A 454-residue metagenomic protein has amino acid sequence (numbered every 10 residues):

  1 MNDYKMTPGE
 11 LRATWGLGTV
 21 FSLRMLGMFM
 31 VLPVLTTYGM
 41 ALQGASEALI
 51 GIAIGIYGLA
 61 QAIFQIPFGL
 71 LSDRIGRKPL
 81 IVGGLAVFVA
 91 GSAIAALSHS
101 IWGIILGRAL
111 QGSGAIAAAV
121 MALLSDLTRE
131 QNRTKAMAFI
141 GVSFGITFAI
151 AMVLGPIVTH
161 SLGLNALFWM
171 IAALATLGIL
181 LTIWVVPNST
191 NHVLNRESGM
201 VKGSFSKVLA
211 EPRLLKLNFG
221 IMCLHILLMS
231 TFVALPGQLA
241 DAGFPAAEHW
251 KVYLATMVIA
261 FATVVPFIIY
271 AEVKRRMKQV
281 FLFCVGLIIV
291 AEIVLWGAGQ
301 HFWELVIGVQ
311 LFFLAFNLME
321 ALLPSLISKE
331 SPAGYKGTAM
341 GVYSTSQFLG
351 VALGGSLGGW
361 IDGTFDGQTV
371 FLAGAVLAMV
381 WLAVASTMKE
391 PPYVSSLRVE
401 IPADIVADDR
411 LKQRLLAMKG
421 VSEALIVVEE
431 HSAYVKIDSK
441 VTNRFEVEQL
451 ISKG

Functional and structural regions predicted by a protein language model:
N2-E10, P187-N218: Juxtamembrane intracellular "pre-TM" segments in multi-pass secondary transporters
G44, G76, L97-S100, A298-Q300: Helix-breaking motifs and short loop linkers at transmembrane-helix boundaries and internal kinks in secondary membrane
I63-H99: Conserved MFS/SLC helix-loop-helix module at the cytosolic interface between two early adjacent transmembrane helices
Q65-G76, T263-R276, D362: Helix-to-loop junctions at the C-terminal end of transmembrane segments in multipass secondary transporters
R74-G84, E272-V285: Cytoplasmic membrane-interface "Motif A"-like loop-to-helix N-cap segments of 12-TM Major Facilitator Superfamily
G107-F144: Cytoplasmic helix-loop-helix junction between adjacent transmembrane helices in 12-TM secondary transporters
I140-I183: Helix-loop-helix hairpin linking two adjacent transmembrane segments in secondary transporters
A173-H192, W381-K389: C-terminal membrane-cytosol helix-exit motif in multi-pass small-molecule transporters
